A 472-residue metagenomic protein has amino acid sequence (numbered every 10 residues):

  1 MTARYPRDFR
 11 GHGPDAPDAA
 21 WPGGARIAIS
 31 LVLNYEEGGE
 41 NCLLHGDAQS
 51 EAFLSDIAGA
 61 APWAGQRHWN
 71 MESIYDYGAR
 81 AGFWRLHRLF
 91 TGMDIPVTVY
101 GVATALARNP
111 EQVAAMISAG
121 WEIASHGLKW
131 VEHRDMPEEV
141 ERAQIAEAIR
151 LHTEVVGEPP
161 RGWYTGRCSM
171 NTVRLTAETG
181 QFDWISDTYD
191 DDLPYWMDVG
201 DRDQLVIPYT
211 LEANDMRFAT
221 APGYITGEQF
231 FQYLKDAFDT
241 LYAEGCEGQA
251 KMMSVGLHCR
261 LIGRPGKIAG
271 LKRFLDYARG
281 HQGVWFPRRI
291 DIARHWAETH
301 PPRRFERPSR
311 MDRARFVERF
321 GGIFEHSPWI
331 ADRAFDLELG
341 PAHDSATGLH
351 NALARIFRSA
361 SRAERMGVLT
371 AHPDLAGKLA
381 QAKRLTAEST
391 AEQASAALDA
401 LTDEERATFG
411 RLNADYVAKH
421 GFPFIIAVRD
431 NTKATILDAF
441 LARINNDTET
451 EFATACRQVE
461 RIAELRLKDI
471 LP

Functional and structural regions predicted by a protein language model:
T2-L205, F231-V255, L261-R303: Catalytic alpha-helical scaffold of carbohydrate-active enzymes acting on polysaccharides/glycoconjugates
R85, A143, E147, Y233-T240 (+8 more regions): A non-catalytic, amphipathic alpha-helix used as a structural packing/dimerization or gating element in enzyme scaffolds
P137, D312, A360-E364, T402 (+1 more regions): Residues that cap or delimit alpha-helices
D192-W196, V206-Q229, Y233: Positively charged, amphipathic and often flexible ligand-engagement surfaces
R304-G322: Charged, compositionally biased N-terminal leader segments and the immediate start of the first structured element
G322, P328-L412, I462-L471: Aromatic-anchored, charged helix-turn/loop surface patch used as a conserved interaction hotspot
S327-P328, F424: Residue-level signal for inorganic ion chemistry
L401, E405, F409-P472: C-terminal non-catalytic interaction appendages of large macromolecular assemblies
